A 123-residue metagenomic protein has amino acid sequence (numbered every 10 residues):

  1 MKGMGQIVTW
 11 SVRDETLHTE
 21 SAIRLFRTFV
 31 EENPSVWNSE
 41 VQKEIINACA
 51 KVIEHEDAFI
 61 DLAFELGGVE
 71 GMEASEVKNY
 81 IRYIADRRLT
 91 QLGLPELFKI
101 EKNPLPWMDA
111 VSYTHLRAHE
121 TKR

Functional and structural regions predicted by a protein language model:
M1-S11, T16-F29: Active-site-proximal binding-pocket segments
W10, L25-L116: C-terminal, helix-dominated tail/subdomain
E15, E56, E120: Acidic-residue sensor for enzyme active/binding pockets
H115-R123: Single conserved hydrophobic/aromatic residue that forms the stacking wall/gate of nucleotide- or nucleobase-binding
